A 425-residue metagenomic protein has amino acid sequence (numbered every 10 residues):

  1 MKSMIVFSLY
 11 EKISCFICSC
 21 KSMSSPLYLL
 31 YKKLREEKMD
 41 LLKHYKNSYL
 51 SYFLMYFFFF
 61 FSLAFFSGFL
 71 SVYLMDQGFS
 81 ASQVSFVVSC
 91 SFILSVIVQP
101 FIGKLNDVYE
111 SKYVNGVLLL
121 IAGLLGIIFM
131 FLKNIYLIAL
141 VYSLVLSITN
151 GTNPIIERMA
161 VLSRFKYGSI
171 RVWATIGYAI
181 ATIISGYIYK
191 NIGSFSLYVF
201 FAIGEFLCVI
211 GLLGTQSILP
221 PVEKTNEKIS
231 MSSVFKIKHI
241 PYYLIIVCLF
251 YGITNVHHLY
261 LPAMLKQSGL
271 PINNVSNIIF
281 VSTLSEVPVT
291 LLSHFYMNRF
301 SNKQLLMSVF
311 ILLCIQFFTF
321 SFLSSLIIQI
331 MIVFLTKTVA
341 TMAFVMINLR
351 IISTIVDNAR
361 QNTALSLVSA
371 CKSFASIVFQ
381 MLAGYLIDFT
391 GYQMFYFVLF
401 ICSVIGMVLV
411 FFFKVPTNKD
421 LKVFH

Functional and structural regions predicted by a protein language model:
M39-K46, T215-L244: Juxtamembrane intracellular "pre-TM" segments in multi-pass secondary transporters
K43-F92, I240-V247, Y251-P271, V275: Helix-loop boundary and gating motifs at the non-cytosolic
F57, I135-T152, C248, I328-A343: Hydrophobic core of transmembrane alpha-helices in multi-pass small-molecule transporters, especially MFS/SLC-type
A81-S82, R164-A174, I272, V356-V368: Loop-to-transmembrane helix entry/capping segments in MFS-fold secondary transporters and related SLC/MFSD carriers
I93-V98, A181, N277-M297: Transmembrane alpha-helices of Major Facilitator/SLC transporters
V98-E110, Y189, V289-S301, I387-D388: Helix-to-loop junctions at the C-terminal end of transmembrane segments in multipass secondary transporters
Y113-I127, Q304-F318: Structural signature of the two symmetry-related core transmembrane helices
T149-R164, A343-V356: Intracellular juxtamembrane helix-capping segments at the cytosolic ends of symmetry-related transmembrane helices
